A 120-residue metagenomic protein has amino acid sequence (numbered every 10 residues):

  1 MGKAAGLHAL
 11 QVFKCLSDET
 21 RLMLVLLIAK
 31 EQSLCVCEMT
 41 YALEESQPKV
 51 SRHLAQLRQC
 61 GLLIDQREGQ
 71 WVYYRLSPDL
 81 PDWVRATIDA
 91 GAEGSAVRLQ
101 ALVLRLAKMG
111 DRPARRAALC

Functional and structural regions predicted by a protein language model:
M1-A4, H8, D82-C120: Amphipathic alpha-helical dimerization/coiled-coil segments that flank or bridge DNA-binding/regulatory modules
A4-S46, E68-P81: N-terminal helix-turn-helix DNA-binding core of bacterial DNA-binding proteins
M23, L34-C35, C60, G94 (+1 more regions): Generic macromolecular interface patches on structured domains
Y41, R58-Q59: Alpha-helical residues within the helix-turn-helix
L54-A55: Short, hydrophobic-biased segments on the C-terminal half of alpha helices that form "recognition helices"
